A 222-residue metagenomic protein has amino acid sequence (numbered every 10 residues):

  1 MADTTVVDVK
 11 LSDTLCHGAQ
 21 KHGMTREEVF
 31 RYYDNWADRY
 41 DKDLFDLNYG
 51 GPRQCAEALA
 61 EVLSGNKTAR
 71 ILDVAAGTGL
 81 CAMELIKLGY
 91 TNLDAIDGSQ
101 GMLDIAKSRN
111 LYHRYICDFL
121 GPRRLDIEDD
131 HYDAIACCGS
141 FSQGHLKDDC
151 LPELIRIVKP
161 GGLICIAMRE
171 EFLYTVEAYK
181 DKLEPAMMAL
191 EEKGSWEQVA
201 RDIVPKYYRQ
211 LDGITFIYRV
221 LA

Functional and structural regions predicted by a protein language model:
M1-R26: N-terminal auxiliary segments of SAM/dcSAM-dependent transferases
Y49-K67: Conserved alpha-helix/loop element of class I SAM-dependent methyltransferases that forms part of the SAM/SAH-binding
L72-R124: Class I SAM-dependent methyltransferase SAM/SAH-binding core
R124-I135: A short acidic, Gly/Pro-enriched loop at the edge of an enzyme's catalytic core that lines a small-molecule cofactor
D149-P160: A short glycine-rich, Lys/Arg-flanked "PGG" loop and its adjoining helix->strand segment in the class I
G161-R169: Conserved beta-strand signature within the Rossmann-like core of class I S-adenosyl-L-methionine
E177-V199: Conserved Class I S-adenosyl-L-methionine
V204-A222: Core SAM-dependent methyltransferase catalytic element
